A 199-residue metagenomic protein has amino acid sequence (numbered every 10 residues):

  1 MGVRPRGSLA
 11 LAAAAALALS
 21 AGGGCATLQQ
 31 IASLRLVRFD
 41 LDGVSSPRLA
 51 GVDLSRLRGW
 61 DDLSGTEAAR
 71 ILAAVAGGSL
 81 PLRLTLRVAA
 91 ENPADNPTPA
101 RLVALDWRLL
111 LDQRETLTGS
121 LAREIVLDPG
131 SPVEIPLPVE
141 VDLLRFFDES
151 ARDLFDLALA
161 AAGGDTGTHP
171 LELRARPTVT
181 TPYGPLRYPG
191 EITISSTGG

Functional and structural regions predicted by a protein language model:
M1-C25: Sec-dependent bacterial lipoprotein signal peptides
L19-D42: Bacterial Sec signal peptide processing site at the extreme N-terminus
G51, S55-R83, P93-A100, D128 (+1 more regions): Short, solvent-exposed beta-strand/turn "edge" segments of beta-rich domains on protein surfaces
E67-A68, R83-A94, E140-A162: Charged, amphipathic alpha-helical segments
L80-L86, E172, R187: Short, solvent-exposed loop/turn segments enriched in Ser/Thr/Gly
D95-E115: Short acidic, flexible loop segments centered on an aromatic residue
L110-A151: Intrinsically disordered, low-complexity Pro/Gly/Ser/Thr-rich segments with frequent PxxP/GP/PP motifs and embedded
L143-G198: Terminal connector regions
